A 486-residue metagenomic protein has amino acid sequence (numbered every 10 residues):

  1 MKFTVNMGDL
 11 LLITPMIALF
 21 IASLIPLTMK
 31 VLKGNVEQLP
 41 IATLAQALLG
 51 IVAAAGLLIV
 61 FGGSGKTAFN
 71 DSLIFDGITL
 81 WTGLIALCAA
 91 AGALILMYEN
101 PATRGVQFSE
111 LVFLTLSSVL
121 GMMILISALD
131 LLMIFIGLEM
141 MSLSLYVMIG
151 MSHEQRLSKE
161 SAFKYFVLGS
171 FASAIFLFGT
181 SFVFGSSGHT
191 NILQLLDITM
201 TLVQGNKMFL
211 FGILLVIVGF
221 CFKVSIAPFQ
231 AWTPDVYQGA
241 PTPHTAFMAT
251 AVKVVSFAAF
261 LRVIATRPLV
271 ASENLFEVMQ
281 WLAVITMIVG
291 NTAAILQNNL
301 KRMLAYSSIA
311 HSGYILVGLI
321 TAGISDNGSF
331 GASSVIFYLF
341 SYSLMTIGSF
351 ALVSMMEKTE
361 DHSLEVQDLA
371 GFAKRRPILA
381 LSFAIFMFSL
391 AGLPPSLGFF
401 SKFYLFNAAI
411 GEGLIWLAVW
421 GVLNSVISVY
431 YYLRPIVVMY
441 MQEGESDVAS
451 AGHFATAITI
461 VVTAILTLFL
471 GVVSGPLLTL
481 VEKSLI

Functional and structural regions predicted by a protein language model:
M1-I486: Alpha-helical transmembrane segments of multi-pass membrane proteins predominantly involved in bioenergetics
